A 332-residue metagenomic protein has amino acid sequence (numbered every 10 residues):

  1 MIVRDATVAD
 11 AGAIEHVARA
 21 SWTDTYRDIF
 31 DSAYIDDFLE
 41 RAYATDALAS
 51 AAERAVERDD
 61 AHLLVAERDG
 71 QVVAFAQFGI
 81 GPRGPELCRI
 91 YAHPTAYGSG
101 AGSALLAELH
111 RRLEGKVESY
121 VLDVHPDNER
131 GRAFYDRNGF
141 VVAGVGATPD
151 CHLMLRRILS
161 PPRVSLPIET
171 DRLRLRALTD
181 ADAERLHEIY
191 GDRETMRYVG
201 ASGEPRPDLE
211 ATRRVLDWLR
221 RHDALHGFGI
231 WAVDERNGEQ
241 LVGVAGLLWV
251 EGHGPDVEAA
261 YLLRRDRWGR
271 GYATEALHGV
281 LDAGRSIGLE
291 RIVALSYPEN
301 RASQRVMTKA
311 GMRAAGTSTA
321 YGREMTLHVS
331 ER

Functional and structural regions predicted by a protein language model:
I2-H16, R27, R174-E188: A short beta-loop-alpha structural element at the N-terminal edge of CoA-dependent acyl/N-acetyltransferase catalytic
D37-E67, P161-R265, H278-A283, I287-L289 (+2 more regions): GNAT-family acyltransferases
R83, N128, T148-H152, H253-P255 (+2 more regions): Short acidic/glycine-enriched loop/turn segments that link adjacent beta-strands
I90-Y97, V124-H125, D234-R236, A260-A273 (+1 more regions): A short, internal acetyl-CoA/4′-phosphopantetheine-binding micro-motif in the GNAT/acyltransferase core
A92, G98-R111, A133-R137, Y261 (+2 more regions): Conserved acetyl-CoA-binding loop-helix of GNAT-fold acetyltransferases
Y97, V121-R132, T148-H152, A294-Q304: Conserved beta-strand-loop-alpha-helix junction that forms the acyl-donor binding cleft
L113-D123, I287-S296: Conserved GNAT acetyl-CoA-binding A-motif
D136-G146, T308-S318: Conserved acetyl-CoA-binding loop of GNAT-fold acetyltransferases
